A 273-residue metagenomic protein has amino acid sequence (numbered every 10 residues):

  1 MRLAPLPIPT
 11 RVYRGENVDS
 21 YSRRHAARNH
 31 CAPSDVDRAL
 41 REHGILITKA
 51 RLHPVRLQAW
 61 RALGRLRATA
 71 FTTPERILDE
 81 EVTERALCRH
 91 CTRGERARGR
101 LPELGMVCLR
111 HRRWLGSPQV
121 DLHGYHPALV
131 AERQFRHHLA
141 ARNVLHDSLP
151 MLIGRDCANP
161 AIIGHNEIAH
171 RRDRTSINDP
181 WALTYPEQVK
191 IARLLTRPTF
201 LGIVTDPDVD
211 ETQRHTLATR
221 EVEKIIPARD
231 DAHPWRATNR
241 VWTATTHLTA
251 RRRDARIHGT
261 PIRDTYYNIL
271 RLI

Functional and structural regions predicted by a protein language model:
M1-I273: Basic, alpha-helical nucleic-acid-binding regions used in initiation and control of genome expression
